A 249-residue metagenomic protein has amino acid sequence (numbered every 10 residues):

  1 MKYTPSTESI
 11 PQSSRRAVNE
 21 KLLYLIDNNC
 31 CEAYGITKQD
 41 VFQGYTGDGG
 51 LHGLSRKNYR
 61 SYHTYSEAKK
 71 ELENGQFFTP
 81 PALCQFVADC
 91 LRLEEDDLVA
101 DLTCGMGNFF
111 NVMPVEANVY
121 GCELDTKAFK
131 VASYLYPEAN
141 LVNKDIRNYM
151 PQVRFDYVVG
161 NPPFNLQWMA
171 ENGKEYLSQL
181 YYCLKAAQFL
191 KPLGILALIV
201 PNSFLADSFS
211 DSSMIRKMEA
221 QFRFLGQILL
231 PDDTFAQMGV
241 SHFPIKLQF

Functional and structural regions predicted by a protein language model:
K2-L135, A139: Class I S-adenosyl-L-methionine
E73, Q167-M169, L205-D207, A236-Q237: A generic structural signal for short coil/turn motifs at secondary-structure boundaries
F77-A82, G173-L180: Conserved phosphate-coordination/catalytic loops
Q85-L91, L98-V115, G121, D125 (+3 more regions): Conserved proline-anchored active-site loop of SAM-dependent methyltransferases that bridges a beta-strand
N111, S133, N140, N148-M150 (+3 more regions): A general structural signal for stabilizing positions within well-ordered secondary structure
T126, E175-A236, F243, L247: Conserved Class I SAM-dependent methyltransferase catalytic core
K130-A132, Q152, F224, Q237-M238: Short, charged, surface-exposed secondary-structure boundary motifs
V153, S241-P244: A short, glycine/Asx- and small/polar-enriched loop/turn that sits immediately N-terminal to a beta-strand
